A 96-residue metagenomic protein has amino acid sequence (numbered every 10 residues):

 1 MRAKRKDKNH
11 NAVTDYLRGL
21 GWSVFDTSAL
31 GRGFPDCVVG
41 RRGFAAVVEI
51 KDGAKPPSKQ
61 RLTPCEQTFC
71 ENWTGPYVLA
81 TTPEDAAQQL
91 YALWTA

Functional and structural regions predicted by a protein language model:
M1-A96: Catalytic phosphate/metal-binding cores of nucleic-acid and nucleotide-processing enzymes, i.e., regions that mediate
